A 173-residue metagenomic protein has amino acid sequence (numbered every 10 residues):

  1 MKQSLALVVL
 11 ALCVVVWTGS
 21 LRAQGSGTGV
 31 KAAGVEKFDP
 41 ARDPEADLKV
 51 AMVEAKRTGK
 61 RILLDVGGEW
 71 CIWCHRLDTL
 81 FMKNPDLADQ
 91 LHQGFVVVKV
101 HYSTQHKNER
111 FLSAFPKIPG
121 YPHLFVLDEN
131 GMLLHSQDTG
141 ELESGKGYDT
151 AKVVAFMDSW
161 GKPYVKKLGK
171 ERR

Functional and structural regions predicted by a protein language model:
M1-V8: Bacterial N-terminal signal peptides that target proteins for export
V8-V16: Bacterial N-terminal signal peptides
T18-G25: Boundary at the C-terminal end of the N-terminal hydrophobic targeting segment
P40-K60: A short beta-strand-turn-helix
R42-P44, M82-K107: Thiol-based oxidoreductase modules, predominantly thioredoxin-like and allied folds used for disulfide exchange
T58-E69: Short active-site neighborhood of thiol/selenol oxidoreductases, capturing the structured segment around
G68-M82: Conserved redox-active cysteine motifs that mediate thiol-disulfide chemistry, especially di-cysteine Cys-X(1-2)-Cys
I118-G169: Non-catalytic, surface beta->alpha helical segment in thiol-disulfide oxidoreductase systems
